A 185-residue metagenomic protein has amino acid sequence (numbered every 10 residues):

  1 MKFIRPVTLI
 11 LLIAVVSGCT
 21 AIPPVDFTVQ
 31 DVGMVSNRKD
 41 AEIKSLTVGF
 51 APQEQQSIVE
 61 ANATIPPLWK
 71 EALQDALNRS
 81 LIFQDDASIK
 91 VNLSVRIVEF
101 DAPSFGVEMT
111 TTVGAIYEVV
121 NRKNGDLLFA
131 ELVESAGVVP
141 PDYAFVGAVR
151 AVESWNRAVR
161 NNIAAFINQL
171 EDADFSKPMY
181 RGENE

Functional and structural regions predicted by a protein language model:
M1-C19: Sec-dependent bacterial lipoprotein signal peptides
M1-K2, I97, T110-V113, K177-E185: Extended alpha-helical regions
T8, Q53, V138: Residues that form or immediately flank small-molecule/cofactor binding pockets and catalytic motifs
G18-E71, E171-E185: A structural "domain/chain start" motif
T20-T28, S80-A130, G137-E153: Surface-exposed short loop/turn segments
P66, K70, Q74-N78, G114 (+2 more regions): Extracytoplasmic/secreted envelope proteins and their assembly/folding machinery, especially bacterial periplasmic
Y143-E185: Compositionally biased, intrinsically disordered linkers/stalks adjacent to structured regions
